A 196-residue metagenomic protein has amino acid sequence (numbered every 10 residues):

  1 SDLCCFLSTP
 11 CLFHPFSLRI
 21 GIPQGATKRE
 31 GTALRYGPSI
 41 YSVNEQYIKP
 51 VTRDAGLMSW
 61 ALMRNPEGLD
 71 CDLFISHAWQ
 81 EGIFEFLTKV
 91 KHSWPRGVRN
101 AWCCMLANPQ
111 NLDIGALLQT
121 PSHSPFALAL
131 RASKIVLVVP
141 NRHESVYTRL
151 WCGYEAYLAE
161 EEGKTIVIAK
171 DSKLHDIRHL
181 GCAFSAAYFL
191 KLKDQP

Functional and structural regions predicted by a protein language model:
S1-P196: The feature represents the membrane-entry module of six-transmembrane cation channels
